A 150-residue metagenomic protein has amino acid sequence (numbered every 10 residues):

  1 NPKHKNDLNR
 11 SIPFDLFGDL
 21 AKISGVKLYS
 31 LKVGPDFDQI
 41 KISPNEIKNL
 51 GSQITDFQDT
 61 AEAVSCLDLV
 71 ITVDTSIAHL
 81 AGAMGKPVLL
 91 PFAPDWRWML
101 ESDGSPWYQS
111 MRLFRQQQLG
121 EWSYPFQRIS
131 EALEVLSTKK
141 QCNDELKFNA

Functional and structural regions predicted by a protein language model:
N1-A150: Catalytic machinery of carbohydrate-active enzymes, primarily nucleotide-sugar-dependent glycosyltransferases
